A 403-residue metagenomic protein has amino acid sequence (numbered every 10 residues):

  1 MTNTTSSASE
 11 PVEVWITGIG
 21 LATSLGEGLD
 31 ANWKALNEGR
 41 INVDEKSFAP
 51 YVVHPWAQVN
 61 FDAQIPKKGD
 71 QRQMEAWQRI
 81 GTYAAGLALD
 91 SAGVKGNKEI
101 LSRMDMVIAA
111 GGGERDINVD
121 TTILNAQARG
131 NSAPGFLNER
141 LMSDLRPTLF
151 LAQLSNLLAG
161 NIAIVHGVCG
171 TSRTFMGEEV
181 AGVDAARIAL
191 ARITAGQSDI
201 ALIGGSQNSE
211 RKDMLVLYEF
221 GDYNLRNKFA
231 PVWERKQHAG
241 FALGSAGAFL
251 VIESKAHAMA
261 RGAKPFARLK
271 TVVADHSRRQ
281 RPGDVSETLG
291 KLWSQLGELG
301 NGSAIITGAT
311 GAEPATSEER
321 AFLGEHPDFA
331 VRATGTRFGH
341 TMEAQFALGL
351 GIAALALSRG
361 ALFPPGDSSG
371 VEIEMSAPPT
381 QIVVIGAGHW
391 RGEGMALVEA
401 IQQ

Functional and structural regions predicted by a protein language model:
M1-T171, M176, V183, A191-A195 (+3 more regions): Conserved "HGTGT" condensation-loop signature of ketosynthase/thiolase-family condensing enzymes that catalyze
I188: Internal active-site segments that recognize and position negatively charged phosphoryl groups and nucleotide moieties
Q197-I200: Alpha-to-beta junction loops
